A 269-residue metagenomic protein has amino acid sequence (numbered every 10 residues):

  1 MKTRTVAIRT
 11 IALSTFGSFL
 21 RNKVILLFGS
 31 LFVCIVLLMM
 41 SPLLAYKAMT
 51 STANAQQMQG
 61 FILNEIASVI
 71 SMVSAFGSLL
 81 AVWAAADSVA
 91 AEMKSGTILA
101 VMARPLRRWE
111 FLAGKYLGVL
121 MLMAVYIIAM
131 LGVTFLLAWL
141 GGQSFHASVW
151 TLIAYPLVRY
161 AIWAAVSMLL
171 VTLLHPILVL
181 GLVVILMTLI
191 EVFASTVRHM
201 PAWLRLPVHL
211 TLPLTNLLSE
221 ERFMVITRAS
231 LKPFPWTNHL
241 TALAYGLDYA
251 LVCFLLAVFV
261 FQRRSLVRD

Functional and structural regions predicted by a protein language model:
M1-F32: Aromatic- and glycine-rich beta-strand/loop motifs that create alpha-glucan
T5, P42-N64, V183-V260, R268: Terminal transmembrane helical anchor/hairpin motif
I11-L13, K94-S95, A165-V166, H239-L240 (+1 more regions): Short hydrophobic "helix-edge" motifs at membrane interfaces and signal-peptide entry regions
L26, I98, W109, I177-L178: Residues that define the loop-to-transmembrane-helix transition and helix capping in multi-pass membrane transporters
F32-S88, L112-V184, H199, R228-A244: Secretory targeting signals
G77-M93, I98, P176, G246-R264: Transmembrane alpha-helical segments in integral membrane proteins
